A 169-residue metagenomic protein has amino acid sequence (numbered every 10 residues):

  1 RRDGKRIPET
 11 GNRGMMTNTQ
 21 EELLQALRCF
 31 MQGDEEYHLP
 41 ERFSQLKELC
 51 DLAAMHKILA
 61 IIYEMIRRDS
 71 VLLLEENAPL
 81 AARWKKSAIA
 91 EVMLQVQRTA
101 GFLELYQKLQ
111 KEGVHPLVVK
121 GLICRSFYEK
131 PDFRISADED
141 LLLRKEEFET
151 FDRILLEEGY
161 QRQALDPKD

Functional and structural regions predicted by a protein language model:
K5-M15: Short, Lys/Arg-enriched N-terminal segments with co-localized hydrophobic residues within the first ~10-30 amino acids
I7, L27-F30: Extended hydrophobic/Leu-rich segments
T17-L24, M31-K120: Helical scaffold of the NTase/Pol beta-like nucleotidyltransferase catalytic core
R68, C124-R125, D169: Positions that flank functional sites
A100, P167-D169: Accessory recognition modules or surfaces
L103-L156, Q163-L165: Active-site nucleotide-donor binding segment shared across nucleotidyl transfer reactions
